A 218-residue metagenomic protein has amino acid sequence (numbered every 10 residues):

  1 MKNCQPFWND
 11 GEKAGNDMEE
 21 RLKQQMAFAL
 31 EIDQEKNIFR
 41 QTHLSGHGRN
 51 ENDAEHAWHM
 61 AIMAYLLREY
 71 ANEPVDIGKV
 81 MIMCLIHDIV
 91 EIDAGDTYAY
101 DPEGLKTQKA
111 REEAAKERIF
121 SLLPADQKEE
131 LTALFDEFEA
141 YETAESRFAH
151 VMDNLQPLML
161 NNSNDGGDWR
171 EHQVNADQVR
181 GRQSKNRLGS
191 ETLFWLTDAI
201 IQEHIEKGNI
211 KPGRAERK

Functional and structural regions predicted by a protein language model:
K2-K218: Alpha-helical, largely C-terminal catalytic domains that coordinate divalent metal ions via clustered Asp/Glu/His
